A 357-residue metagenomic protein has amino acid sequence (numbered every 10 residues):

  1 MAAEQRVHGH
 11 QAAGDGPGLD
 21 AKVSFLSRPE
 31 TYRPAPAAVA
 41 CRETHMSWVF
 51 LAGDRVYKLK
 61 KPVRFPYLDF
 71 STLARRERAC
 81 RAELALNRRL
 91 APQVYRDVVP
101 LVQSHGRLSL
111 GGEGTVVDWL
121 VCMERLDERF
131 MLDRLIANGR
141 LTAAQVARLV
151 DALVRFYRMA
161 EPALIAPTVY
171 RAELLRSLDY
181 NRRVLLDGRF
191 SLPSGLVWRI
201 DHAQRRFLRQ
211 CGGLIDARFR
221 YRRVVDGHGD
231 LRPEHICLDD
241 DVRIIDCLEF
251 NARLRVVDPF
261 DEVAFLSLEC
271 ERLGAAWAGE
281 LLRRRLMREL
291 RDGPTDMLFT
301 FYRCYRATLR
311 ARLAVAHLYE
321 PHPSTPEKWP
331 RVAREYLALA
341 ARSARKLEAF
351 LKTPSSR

Functional and structural regions predicted by a protein language model:
M1, L26, A37, S355-R357: Intrinsic structural disorder
M1, V99, L347-L351: Extended hydrophobic/Leu-rich segments
M1-E4, I200: A composition/secondary-structure signal for short, hydrophobic, low-basic-content segments with alpha-helix propensity
A3-S27: Cysteine-rich, disulfide-bonded extracellular modules and peptides in secreted proteins and receptor ectodomains
Q5-R6, A12, C270, A349 (+1 more regions): Intrinsic disorder/low-complexity segments enriched in polar/small residues
A12-L19, R171-L174, D201, P326 (+1 more regions): Intrinsic-disorder-associated interaction segments
D20-Y221, D226-H228, P233-L309: Conserved ATP-binding subdomain of kinase catalytic cores across diverse folds
R312-S356: ATP/Mg2+ or Mg2+-diphosphate-binding catalytic cores that bind nucleotide phosphates or diphosphates via glycine-rich
